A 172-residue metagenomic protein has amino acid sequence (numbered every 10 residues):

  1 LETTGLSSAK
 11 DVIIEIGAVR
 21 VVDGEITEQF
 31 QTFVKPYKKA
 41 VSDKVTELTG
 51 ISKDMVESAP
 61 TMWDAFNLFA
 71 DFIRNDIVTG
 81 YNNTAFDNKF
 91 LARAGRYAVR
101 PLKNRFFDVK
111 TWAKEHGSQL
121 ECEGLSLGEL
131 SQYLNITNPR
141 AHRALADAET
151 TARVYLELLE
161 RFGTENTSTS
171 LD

Functional and structural regions predicted by a protein language model:
L1-G5, T111, T150: Short, glycine/acidic-enriched loop or turn micro-motifs at the edges of active sites
L1-N104, S118, G124-H142: Conserved non-catalytic scaffold segment of RNase H-like nuclease domains
F72-I77, K114, R161, S170-D172: Generic hydrophobic, helix-prone segments enriched in Leu/Val/Ile
R105-Q119: Short, flexible loop segments at boundaries between secondary-structure elements
W112-E115, L130, T150, V154-E157: Generic recognition of well-ordered alpha-helical segments
Y133, A152-D172: Acidic two-metal-ion nuclease catalytic site recognized across multiple nuclease folds, prominently DnaQ/RNase D-T
A146: Acidic donor-binding loop at a coil-to-helix junction in glycosyltransferase catalytic cores that engages
